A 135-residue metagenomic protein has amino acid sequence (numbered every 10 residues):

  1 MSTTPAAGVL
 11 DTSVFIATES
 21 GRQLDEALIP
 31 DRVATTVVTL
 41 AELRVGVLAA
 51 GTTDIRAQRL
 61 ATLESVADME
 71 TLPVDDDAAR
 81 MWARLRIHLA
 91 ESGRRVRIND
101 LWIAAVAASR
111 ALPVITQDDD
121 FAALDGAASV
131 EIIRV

Functional and structural regions predicted by a protein language model:
M1-T3, A104, A108-V135: Acidic, PIN/NYN-like endoribonuclease modules and their adjacent C-terminal/linker elements
M1-T39, V45-T62: Short, well-structured N-terminal submotif of metal-dependent ribonuclease cores
P5-A7, D31-R32, D68-E70, A108-P113: Short active-site oxyanion
T12, D76, I98-L101: Conserved glycosyltransferase catalytic-site signature
T36, V74, N99, Q117: Replace "coordinates the UDP/GDP/TDP-sugar" with "coordinates nucleotide-activated sugar donors
D68-E91: Acidic catalytic patch
R94-R95: Residue-level "hotspot" positions that anchor or transmit function at local structural transition points
